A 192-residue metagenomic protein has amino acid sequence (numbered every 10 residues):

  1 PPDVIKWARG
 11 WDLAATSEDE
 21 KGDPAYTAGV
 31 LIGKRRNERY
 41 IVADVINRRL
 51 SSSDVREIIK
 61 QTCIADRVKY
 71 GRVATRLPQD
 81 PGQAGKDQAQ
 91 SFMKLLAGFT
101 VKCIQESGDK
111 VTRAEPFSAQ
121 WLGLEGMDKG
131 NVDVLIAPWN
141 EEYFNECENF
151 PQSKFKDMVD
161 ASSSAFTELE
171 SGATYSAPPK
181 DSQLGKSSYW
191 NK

Functional and structural regions predicted by a protein language model:
P1-I104, V134-K192: RNase H-like, metal-dependent nuclease domains and their acidic two-metal-ion catalytic environment used
G33-E38, L122-L124, D128: Short acidic-glycine loop/turn motifs at beta-strand connectors
F92-L96, A119-M127: Short, conserved catalytic or adaptor-binding loops enriched in Gly and charged residues
S107-K110: Conserved helicase motor
R113-L124, E148-Q152: Short, surface-exposed amphipathic charged segments that create phosphate/polyanion-binding patches used for binding
G130-V132: Small-residue (G/S/T/A) turn/hinge positions that recur once per unit in extracellular repeat modules
